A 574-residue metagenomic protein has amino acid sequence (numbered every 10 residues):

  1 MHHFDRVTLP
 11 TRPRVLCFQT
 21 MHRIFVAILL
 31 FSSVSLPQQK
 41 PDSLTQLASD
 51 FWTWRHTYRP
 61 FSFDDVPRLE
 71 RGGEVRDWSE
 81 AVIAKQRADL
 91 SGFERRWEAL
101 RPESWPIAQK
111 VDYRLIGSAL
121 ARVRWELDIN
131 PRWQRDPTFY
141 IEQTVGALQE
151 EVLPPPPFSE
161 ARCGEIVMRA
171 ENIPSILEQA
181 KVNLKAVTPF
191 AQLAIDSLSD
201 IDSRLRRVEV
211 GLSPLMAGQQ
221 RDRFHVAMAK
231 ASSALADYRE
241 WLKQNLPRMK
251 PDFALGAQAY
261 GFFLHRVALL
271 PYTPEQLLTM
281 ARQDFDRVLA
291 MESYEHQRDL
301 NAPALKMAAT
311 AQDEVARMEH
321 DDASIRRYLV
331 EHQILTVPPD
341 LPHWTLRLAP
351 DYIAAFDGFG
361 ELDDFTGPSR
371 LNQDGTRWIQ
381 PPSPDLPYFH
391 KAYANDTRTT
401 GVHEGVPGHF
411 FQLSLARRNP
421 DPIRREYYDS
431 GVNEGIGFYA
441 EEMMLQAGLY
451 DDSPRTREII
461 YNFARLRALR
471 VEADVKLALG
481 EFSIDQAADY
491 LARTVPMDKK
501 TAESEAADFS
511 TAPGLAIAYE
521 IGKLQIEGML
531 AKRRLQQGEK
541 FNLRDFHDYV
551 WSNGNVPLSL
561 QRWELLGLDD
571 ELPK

Functional and structural regions predicted by a protein language model:
H2-D5, H22: Intrinsic-disorder-associated, low-complexity terminal segments enriched in Asp/Asn/His/Tyr and depleted of Lys/Arg
T11: Short polybasic linear motifs
M21-A27: Sec-dependent signal peptide recognition, specifically the positively charged N-region followed immediately by
I28-P37: Hydrophobic h-region of N-terminal signal peptides that target proteins for export in Gram-negative bacteria
Q38-K574: N-terminal maturation segment of proteins
